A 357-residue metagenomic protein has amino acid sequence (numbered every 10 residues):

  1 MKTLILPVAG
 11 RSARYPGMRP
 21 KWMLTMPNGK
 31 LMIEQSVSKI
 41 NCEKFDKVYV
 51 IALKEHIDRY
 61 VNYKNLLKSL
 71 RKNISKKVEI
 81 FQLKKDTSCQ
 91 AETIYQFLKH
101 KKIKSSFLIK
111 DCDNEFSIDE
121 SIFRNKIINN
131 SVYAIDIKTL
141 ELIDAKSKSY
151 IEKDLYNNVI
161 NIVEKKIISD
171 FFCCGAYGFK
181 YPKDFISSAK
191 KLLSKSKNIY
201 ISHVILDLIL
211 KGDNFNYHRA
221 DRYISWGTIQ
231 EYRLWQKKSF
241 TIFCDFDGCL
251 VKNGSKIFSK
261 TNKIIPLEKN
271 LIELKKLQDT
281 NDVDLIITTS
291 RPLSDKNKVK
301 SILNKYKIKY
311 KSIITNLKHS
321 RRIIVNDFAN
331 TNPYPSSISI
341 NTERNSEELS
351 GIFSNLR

Functional and structural regions predicted by a protein language model:
M1-R59: N-terminal glycine-rich phosphate-binding loop and ensuing alpha1 helix
V8, A52-K54, D111, I135-D136 (+1 more regions): Short beta-strand/turn micro-motifs composed of small residues that flank or help shape donor/cofactor-binding pockets
R19-T25, L192-L193, I257-I265: Short glycine-enriched, charge-decorated loop/helix-capping segments at active-site entrances that position
I57-Y60, L67-Y150: Conserved beta-loop-beta/alpha segment of the NTase-like Rossmann-fold superfamily that binds/positions NTPs
T93-H100, S147-I151, E231-W235, R322-Y334: Short, surface-exposed amphipathic charged segments that create phosphate/polyanion-binding patches used for binding
F116-K195: Conserved core of the sugar-phosphate nucleotidyltransferase
D170-S239: Conserved alpha/beta core of the MobA/IspD/sugar-nucleotide pyrophosphorylase nucleotidyltransferase superfamily
S239-R357: HAD-like aspartate-dependent phosphatase fold
